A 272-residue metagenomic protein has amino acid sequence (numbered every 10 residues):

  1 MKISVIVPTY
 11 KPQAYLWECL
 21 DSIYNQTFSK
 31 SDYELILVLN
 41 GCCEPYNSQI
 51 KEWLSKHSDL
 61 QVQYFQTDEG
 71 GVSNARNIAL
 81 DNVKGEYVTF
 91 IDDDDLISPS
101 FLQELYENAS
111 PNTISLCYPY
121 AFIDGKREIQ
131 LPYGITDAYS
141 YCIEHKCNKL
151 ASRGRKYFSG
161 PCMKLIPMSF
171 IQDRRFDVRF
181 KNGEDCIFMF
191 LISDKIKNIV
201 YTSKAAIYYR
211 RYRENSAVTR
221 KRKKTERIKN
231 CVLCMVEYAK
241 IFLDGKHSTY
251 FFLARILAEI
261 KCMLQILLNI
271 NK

Functional and structural regions predicted by a protein language model:
K2-S4, S22, E34, I187: Cell-envelope/extracellular polymer assembly enzymes that use nucleotide-activated donors
I3-Y15, C19, Q26, V38: A conserved hydrophobic helix/loop-capping motif in glycosyltransferases and polysaccharide synthases
L20-Q66: Acidic donor-binding segment of Leloir-type glycosyltransferases
D59, S98-F170: Flexible acidic/His/Gly-enriched loops in nucleotide-sugar-dependent glycosyltransferase catalytic domains
T67-V83: Glycine-rich, basic loop-to-helix element that forms the pyrophosphate-binding segment of sugar-nucleotide handling
V88: Short aromatic/hydrophobic "clamp" motif used to bind/position activated sugar donors
C142-R222: Conserved nucleotide-sugar donor-binding catalytic segment
A205-R213, V218-H247: Catalytic core of nucleotide-sugar-dependent glycosyltransferases
